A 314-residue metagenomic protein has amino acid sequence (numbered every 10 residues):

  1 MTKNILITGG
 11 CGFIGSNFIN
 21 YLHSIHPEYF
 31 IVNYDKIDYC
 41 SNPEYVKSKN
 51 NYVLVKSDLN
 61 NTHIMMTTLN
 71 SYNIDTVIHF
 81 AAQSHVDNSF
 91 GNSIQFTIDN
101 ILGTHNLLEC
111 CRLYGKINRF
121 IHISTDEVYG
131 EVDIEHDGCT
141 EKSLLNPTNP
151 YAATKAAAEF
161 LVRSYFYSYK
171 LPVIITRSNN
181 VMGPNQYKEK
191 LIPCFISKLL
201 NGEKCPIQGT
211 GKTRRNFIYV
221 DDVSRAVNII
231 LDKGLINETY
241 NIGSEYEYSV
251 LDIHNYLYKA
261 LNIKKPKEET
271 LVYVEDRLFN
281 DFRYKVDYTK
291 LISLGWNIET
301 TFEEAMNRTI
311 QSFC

Functional and structural regions predicted by a protein language model:
M1-V181, R308: N-terminal Rossmann-like NAD(P)+-binding domain of SDR-like oxidoreductases, especially those catalyzing
T8, I98-I101, Y151, N185 (+5 more regions): Short, solvent-exposed loop/helix junctions and linker helices that flank or host conserved functional motifs
I64, Q95, L102, K190-L191 (+3 more regions): Residue-level recognition of oxygen-bearing side chains
T76, F160, K190-C194, D252 (+2 more regions): Generic alpha-helical secondary structure signal
T104-H105, A156-R163, P193-I196, S224-R225 (+1 more regions): Conserved active-site helix of classical SDR/Rossmann-fold NAD(P)-dependent CH-OH oxidoreductases
E131-D133, P184-Q186, K190, K290: Short beta-loop-alpha junction of Rossmann-like oxidoreductase domains
L199-C314: C-terminal substrate-binding subdomain of Rossmann-fold SDR/epimerase-dehydratase oxidoreductases
